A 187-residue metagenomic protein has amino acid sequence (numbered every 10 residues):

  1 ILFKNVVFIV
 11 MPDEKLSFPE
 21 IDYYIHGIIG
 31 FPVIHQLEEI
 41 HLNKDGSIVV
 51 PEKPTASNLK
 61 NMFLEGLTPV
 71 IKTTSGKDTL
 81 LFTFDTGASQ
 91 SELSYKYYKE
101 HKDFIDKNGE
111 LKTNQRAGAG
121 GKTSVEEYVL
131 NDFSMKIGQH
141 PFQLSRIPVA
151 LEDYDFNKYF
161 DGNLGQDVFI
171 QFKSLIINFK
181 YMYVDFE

Functional and structural regions predicted by a protein language model:
I1-E187: Pepsin/retropepsin-fold aspartyl endopeptidases
